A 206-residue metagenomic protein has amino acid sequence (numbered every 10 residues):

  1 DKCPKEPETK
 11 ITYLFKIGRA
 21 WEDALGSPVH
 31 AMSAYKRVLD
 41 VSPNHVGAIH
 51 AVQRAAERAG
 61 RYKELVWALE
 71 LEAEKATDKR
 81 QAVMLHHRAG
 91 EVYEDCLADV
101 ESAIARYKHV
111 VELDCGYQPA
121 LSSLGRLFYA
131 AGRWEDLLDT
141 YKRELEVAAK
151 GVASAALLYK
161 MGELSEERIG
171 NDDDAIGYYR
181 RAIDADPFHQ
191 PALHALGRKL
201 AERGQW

Functional and structural regions predicted by a protein language model:
D1-W206: Repeat-based scaffolding regions
